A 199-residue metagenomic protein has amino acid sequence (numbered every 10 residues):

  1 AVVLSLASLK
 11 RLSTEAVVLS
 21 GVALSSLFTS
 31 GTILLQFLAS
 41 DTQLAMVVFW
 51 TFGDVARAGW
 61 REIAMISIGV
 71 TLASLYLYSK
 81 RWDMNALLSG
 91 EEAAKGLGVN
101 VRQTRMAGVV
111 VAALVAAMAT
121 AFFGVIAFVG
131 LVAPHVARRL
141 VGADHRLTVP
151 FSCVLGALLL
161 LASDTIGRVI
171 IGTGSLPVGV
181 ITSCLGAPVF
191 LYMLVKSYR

Functional and structural regions predicted by a protein language model:
A1-R199: Alpha-helical transmembrane segments in inner-membrane proteins
